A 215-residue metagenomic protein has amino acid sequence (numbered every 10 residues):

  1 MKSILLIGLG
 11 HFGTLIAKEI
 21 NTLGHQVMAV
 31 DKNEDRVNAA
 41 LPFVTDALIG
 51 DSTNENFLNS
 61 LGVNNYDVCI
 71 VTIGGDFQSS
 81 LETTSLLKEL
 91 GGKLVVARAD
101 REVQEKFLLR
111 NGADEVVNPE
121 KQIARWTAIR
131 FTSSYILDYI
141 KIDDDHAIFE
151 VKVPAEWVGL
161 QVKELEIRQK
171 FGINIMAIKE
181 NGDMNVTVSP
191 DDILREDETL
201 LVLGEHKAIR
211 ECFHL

Functional and structural regions predicted by a protein language model:
M1-L215: Cytosolic regulatory regions of ion transport systems
